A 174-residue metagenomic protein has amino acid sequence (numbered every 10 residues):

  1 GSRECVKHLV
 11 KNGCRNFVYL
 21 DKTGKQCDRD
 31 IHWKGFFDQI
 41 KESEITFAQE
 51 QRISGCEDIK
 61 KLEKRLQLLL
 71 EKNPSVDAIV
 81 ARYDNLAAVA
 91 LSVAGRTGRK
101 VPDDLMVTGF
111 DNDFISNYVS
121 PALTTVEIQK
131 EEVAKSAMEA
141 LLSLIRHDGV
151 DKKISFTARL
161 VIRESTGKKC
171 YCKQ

Functional and structural regions predicted by a protein language model:
G1-Q174: Bacterial carbohydrate/catabolite-sensing allosteric modules
